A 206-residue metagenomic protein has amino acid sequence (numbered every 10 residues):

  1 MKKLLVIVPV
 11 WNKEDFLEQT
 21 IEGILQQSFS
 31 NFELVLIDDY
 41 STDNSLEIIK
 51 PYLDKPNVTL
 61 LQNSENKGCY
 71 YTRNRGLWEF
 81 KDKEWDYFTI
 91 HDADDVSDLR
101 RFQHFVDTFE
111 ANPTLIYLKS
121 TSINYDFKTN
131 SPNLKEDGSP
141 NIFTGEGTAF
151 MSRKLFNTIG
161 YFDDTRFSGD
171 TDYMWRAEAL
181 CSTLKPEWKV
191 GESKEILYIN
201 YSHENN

Functional and structural regions predicted by a protein language model:
M1-N206: Nucleotide-sugar donor-binding/catalytic module of glycosyltransferases that assemble extracellular/cell-envelope
